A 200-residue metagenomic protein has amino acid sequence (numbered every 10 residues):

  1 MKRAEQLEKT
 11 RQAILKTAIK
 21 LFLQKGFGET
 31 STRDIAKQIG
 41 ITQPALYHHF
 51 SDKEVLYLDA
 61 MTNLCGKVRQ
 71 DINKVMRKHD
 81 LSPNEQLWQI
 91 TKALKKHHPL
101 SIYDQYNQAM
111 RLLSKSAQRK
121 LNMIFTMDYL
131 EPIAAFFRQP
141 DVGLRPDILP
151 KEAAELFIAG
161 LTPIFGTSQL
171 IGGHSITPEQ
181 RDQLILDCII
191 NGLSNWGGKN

Functional and structural regions predicted by a protein language model:
M1, K96, L130-Q139, P150-K151 (+1 more regions): C-terminal peripheral helix-coil segments that are non-catalytic and often amphipathic
K2, K9, A13, L21-V55 (+1 more regions): Helix-turn-helix
Q6, T10-A18, I35, A60-L64 (+2 more regions): Generic hydrophobic, amphipathic alpha-helix propensity
T17-L21, G160: Short amphipathic alpha-helical elements of helix-turn-helix/winged-helix folds
K53, A60, L64, V68 (+5 more regions): Hydrophobic/aromatic residues within well-ordered alpha-helical segments
D59, N73-L100, P150, A154-F157: Hydrophobic alpha-helical connector segments
G66-R69, N73, L100, S116-G143 (+1 more regions): Amphipathic alpha-helical packing segments from all-alpha helical-bundle domains
E85-Q89, K96-K120, A134, G166-I171: Amphipathic alpha-helical segments used for helix-helix packing
